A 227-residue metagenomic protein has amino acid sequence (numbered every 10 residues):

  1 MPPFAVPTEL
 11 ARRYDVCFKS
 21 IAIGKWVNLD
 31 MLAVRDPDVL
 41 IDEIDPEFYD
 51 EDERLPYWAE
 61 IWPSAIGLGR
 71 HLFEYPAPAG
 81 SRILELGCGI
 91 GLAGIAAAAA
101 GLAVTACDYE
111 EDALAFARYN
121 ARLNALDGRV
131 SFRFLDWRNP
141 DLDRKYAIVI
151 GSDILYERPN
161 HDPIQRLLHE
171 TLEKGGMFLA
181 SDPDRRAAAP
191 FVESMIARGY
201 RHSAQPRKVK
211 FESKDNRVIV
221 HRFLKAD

Functional and structural regions predicted by a protein language model:
M1-D227: S-adenosylmethionine-dependent methyltransferases
